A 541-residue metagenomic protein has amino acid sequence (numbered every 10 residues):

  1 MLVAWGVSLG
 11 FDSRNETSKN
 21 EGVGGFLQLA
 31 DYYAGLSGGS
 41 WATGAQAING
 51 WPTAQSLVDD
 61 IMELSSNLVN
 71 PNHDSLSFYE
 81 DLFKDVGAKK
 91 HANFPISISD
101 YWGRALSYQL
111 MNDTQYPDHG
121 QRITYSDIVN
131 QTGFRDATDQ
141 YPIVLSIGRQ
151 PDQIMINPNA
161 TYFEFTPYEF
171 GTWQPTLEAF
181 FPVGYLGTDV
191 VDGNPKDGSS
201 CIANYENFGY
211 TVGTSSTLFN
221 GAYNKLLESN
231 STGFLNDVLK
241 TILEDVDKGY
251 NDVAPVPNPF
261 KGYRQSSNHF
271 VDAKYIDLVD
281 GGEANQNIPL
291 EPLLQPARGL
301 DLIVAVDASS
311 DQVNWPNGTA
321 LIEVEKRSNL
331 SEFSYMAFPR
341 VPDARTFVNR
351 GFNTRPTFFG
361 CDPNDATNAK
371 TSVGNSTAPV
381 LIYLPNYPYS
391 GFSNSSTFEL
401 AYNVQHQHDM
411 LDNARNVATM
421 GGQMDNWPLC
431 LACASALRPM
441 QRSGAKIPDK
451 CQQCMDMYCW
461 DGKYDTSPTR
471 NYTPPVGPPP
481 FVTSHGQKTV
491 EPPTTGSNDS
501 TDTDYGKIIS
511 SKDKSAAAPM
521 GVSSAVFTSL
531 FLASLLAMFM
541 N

Functional and structural regions predicted by a protein language model:
M1, D31: Second-shell loop/turn segments in exported
L2-A4, G10-S13, F26, W41 (+3 more regions): Patatin-like phospholipase A catalytic core
T17-L27: Short mixed-charge
A34-G35, G39: Gly/Ala-rich beta-loop-alpha elbow adjacent to hydrolase catalytic centers
A54-M62, N314-A378: Acidic, Ser/Thr-rich peripheral helices and adjacent loops at domain boundaries
I508-A516: Juxtamembrane low-complexity tails/linkers enriched in Ser/Thr-Pro and polybasic
S515-N541: Cleavable C-terminal sorting propeptides in eukaryotic secreted/cell-surface proteins
